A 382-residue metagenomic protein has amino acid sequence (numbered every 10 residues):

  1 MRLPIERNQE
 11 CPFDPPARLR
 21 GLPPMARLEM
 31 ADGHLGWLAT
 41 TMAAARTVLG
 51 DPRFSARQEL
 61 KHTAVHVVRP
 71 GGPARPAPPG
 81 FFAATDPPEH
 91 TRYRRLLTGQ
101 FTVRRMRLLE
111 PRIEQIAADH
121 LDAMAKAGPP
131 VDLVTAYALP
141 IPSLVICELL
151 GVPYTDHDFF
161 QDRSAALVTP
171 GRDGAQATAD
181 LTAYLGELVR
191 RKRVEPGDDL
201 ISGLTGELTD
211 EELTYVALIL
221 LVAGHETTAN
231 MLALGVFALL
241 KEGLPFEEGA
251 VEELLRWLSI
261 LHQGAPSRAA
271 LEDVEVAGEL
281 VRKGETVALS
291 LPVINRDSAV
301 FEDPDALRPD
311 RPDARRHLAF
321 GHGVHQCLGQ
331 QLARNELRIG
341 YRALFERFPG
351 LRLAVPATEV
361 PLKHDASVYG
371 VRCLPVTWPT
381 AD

Functional and structural regions predicted by a protein language model:
M1-D382: Cytochrome P450
